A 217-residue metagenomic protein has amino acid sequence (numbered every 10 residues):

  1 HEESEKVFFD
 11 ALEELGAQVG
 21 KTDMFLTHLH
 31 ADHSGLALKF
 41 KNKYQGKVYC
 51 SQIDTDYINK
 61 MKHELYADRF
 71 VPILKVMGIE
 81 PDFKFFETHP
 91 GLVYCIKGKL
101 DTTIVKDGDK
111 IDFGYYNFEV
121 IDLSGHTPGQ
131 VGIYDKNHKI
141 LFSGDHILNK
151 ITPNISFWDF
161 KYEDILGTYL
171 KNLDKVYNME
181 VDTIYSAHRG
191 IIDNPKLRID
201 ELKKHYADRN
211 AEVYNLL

Functional and structural regions predicted by a protein language model:
H1-V19, G132-G144, N149: Conserved beta-strand hairpin/beta-sheet module of binuclear metal-dependent hydrolase folds, prominently
E2, H30-A31, L166, A207: Short alpha-helix boundary/capping motifs
E3-E5, F9-I111, D200: Active-site HxH/HxHxD metal-binding segment of metal-dependent hydrolases
G20, N42-Y44, G114-Y116, K136 (+1 more regions): Residue-level preference for short coil/turn positions at secondary-structure junctions
G91-I96, N117-Y206, N210: Metallo-beta-lactamase
G108, Y115-F118: Short coil/loop residues immediately preceding or within conserved phosphate-binding loops of NTP-utilizing enzyme
E212-L217: C-terminal regulatory/interaction regions
